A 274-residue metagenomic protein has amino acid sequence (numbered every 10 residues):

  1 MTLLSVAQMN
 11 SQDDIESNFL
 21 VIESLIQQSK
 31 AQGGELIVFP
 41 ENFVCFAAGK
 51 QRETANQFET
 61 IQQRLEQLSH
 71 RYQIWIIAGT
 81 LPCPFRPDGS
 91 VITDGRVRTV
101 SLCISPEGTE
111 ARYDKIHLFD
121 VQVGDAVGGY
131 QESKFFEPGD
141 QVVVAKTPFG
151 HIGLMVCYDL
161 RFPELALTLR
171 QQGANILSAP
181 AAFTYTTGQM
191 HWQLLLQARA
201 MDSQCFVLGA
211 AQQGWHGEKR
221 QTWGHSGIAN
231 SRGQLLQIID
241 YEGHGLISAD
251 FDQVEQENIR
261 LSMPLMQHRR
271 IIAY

Functional and structural regions predicted by a protein language model:
M1-D13, V38, R112, V144 (+2 more regions): Active-site-proximal beta-strand elements of phosphoester/diester hydrolases
M9, N42-F43, I116, D159-L160 (+2 more regions): Active-site metal-binding loops of divalent metal-dependent hydrolases
I15, S24-P106, R112-K115, F183-R199 (+1 more regions): Cys-nucleophile CN-hydrolase/nitrilase-fold catalytic domain and related Cys-dependent amidase chemistry that acts on
F58-A78, H151, L160-G245: CN hydrolase (nitrilase-like) catalytic-core segments centered on the catalytic cysteine and neighboring Lys/Glu
A78-G79, T99-C103, V143-A145, S226-I228 (+1 more regions): Short beta-strand scaffold segments in enzyme catalytic cores
S90-Q172, Y185-T187, L194, L261-L265: Active-site catalytic loop in hydrolytic enzyme cores
V100, R112-K115, A179, I238-D240 (+1 more regions): Residue-level detector of high-confidence beta-strand sites
V254-Y274: A short C-terminal boundary segment appended to hydrolase-like catalytic domains
